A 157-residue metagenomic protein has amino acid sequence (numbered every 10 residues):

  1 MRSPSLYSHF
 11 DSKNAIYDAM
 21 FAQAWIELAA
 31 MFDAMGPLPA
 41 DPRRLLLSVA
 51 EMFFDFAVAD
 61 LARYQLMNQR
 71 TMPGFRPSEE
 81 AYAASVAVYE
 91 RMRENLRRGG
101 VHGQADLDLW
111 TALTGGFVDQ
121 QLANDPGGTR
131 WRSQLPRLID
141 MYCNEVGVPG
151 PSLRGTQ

Functional and structural regions predicted by a protein language model:
M1-A15: Helix-turn-helix
S8, A34-D41: Helix-loop segments that flank and shape redox-cofactor active sites
A15-P37, S48-D55, L66, R70 (+3 more regions): Alpha-helical structural segments
I26-A29, G74-L109, S133-D140: Amphipathic alpha-helical packing segments from all-alpha helical-bundle domains
R43-V58, A62, D108, R132 (+1 more regions): Amphipathic alpha-helical segments that line or abut small-molecule/effector binding pockets and mediate allosteric
V58-R76, D119-N124: Amphipathic alpha-helical segments used for helix-helix packing
E90-V101, Q120-Q157: C-terminal peripheral helix-coil segments that are non-catalytic and often amphipathic
T111-G115, D119: Amphipathic alpha-helical core segments of compact helical bundles
